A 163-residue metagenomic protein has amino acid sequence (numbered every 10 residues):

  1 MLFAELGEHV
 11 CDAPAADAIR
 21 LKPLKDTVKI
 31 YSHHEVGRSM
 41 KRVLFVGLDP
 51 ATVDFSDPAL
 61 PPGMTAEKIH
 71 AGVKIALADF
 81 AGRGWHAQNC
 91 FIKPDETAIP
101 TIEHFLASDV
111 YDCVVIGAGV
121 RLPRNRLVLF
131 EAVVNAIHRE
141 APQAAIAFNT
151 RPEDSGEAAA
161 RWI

Functional and structural regions predicted by a protein language model:
E5, L21-V36: Short, intrinsically disordered or compositionally biased N-terminal tails of bacterial proteins
M40-A59: N-terminal, charge-rich interaction modules
L60-A78: Short catalytic helix/loop segments, enriched in acidic residues and glycine and frequently bearing histidine
G72, A132-I163: Ser/Thr/Gly-rich flexible loops in soluble cytosolic domains mediating phosphotransfer, phosphorylation
Q88-T97, N149-P152: Short beta->alpha junction loops
P100-N135: Mid-chain, well-packed structural core segment of small domains
